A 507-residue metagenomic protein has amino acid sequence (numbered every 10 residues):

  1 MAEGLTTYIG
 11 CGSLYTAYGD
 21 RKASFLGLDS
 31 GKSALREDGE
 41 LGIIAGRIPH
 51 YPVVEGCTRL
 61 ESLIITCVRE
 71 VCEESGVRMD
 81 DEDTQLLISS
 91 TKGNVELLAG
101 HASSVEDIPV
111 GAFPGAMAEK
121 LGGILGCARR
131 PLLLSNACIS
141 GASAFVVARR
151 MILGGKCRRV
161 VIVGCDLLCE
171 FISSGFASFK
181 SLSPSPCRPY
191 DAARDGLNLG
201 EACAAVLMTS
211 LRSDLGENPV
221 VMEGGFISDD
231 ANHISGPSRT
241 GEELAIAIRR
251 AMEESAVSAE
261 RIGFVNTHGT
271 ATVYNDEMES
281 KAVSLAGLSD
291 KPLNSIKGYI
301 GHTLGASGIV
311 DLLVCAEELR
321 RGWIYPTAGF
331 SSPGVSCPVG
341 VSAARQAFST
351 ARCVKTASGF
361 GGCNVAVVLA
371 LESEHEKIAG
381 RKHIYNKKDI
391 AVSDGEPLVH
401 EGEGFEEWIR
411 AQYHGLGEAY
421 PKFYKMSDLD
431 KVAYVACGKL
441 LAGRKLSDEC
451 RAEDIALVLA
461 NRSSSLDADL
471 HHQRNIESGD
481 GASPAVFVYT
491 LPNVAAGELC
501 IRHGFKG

Functional and structural regions predicted by a protein language model:
M1-R129, N136, R150-L153, C169 (+4 more regions): Conserved "HGTGT" condensation-loop signature of ketosynthase/thiolase-family condensing enzymes that catalyze
G141: Short conserved active-site loop signatures built around small residues
A144-F145, L207: Active-site alpha-helical elements of protease catalytic centers
K156-R158: Alpha-to-beta junction loops
D166: Glycine-/small-residue-rich beta->alpha transition segments that form the dinucleotide
I172: Short beta-loop-alpha junction of Rossmann-like oxidoreductase domains
